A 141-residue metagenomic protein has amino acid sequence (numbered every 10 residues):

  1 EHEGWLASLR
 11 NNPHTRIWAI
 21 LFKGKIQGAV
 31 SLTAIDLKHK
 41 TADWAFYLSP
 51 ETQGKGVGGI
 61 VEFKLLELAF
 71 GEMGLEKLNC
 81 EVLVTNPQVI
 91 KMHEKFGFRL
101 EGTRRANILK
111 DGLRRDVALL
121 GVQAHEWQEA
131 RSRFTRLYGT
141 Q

Functional and structural regions predicted by a protein language model:
E1-T15: Active-site rim helix/loop that mediates acceptor-substrate recognition in acyltransferases
I17, L21-Q141: Acyl-donor (CoA/ACP) binding surface of acyl/acetyltransferases
